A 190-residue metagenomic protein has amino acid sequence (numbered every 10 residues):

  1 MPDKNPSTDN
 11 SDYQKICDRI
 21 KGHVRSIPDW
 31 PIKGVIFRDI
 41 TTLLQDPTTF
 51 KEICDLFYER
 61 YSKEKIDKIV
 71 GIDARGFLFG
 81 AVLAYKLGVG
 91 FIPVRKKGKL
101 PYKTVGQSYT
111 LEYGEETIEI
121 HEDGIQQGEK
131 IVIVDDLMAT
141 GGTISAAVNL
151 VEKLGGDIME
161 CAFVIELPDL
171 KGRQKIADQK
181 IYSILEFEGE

Functional and structural regions predicted by a protein language model:
P2-I16, S145-E190: PRPP-dependent phosphoribosyltransferase catalytic core
P2-I66: Active-site-facing substrate-recognition patch
G34, I69, F91, C161: Residue-level signature of catalytic and energy-coupling elements of molecular machines, predominantly ATP/GTP-dependent
I66-D73: Short glycine-rich phosphate-binding loop at a beta-alpha junction
D67, E129, M159: Conserved acidic residues
L78-L87, V148: Short Gly/Thr/Asp-enriched flexible loops that form oxyanion-binding sites at enzyme active sites
V89-I131: Short, glycine/charge-rich flexible loops or terminal/linker lids adjacent to PRPP-binding catalytic cores
D136, G141: Conserved G/P- and acidic residue-centered "switch" motifs that form tight phosphate/ATP-binding loops in soluble
